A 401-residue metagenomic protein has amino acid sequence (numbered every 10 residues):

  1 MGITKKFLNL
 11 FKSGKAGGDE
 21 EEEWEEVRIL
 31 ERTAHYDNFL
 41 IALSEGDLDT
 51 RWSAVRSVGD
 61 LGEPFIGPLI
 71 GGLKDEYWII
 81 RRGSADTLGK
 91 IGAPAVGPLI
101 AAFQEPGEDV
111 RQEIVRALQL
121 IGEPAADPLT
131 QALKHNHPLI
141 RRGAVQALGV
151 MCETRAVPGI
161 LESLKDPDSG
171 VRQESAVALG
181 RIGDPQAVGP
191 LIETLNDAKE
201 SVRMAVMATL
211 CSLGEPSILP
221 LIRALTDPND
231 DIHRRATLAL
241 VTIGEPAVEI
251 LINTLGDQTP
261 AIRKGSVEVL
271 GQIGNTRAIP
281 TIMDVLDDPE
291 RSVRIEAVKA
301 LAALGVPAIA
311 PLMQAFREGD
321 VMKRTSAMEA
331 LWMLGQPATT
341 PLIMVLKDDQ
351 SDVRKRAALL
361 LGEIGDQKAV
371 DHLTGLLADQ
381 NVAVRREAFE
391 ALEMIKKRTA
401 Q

Functional and structural regions predicted by a protein language model:
M1-K15: Polybasic, Ser/Thr-rich amphipathic helices
K12-R32, D49-E63, G71, I79-A93 (+20 more regions): Structural detector for internal amphipathic alpha-helices that build alpha-solenoid repeat scaffolds
H35-L40: An edge-strand/N-cap motif at the start of beta-rich repeat modules
G46-D47, E76-Y77, P106-G107, N136-H137 (+8 more regions): Short inter-helical turns and helix N-cap capping residues of alpha-solenoid HEAT/ARM repeat scaffolds
